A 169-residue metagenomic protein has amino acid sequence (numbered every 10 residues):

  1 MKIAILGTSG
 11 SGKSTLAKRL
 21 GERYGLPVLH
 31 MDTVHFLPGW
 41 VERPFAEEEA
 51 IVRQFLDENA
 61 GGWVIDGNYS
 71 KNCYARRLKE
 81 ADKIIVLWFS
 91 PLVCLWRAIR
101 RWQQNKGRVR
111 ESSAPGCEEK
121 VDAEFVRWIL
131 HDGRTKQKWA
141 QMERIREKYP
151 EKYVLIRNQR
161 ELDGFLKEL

Functional and structural regions predicted by a protein language model:
K2: Walker A (P-loop) ATP-phosphate-binding motif of ABC ATPase nucleotide-binding domains
I5: Hydrophobic anchor at the beta1->P-loop junction of P-loop NTPases
S9: The conserved Walker
K13: Conserved lysine of the Walker
K18-G62: Conserved substrate/cofactor phosphate-moiety recognition/catalytic segment in nucleotide-dependent phosphotransferases
R23, R127-L169: NTP-dependent small-molecule kinase module
A50-L95: Glycine-rich phosphate-binding loop used to anchor ATP phosphates in small-molecule kinases, encompassing both
F89-Q137: A glycine- and Lys/Arg-enriched "phosphate-lid" helix/loop adjacent to the NTP-binding pocket of small-molecule kinases
